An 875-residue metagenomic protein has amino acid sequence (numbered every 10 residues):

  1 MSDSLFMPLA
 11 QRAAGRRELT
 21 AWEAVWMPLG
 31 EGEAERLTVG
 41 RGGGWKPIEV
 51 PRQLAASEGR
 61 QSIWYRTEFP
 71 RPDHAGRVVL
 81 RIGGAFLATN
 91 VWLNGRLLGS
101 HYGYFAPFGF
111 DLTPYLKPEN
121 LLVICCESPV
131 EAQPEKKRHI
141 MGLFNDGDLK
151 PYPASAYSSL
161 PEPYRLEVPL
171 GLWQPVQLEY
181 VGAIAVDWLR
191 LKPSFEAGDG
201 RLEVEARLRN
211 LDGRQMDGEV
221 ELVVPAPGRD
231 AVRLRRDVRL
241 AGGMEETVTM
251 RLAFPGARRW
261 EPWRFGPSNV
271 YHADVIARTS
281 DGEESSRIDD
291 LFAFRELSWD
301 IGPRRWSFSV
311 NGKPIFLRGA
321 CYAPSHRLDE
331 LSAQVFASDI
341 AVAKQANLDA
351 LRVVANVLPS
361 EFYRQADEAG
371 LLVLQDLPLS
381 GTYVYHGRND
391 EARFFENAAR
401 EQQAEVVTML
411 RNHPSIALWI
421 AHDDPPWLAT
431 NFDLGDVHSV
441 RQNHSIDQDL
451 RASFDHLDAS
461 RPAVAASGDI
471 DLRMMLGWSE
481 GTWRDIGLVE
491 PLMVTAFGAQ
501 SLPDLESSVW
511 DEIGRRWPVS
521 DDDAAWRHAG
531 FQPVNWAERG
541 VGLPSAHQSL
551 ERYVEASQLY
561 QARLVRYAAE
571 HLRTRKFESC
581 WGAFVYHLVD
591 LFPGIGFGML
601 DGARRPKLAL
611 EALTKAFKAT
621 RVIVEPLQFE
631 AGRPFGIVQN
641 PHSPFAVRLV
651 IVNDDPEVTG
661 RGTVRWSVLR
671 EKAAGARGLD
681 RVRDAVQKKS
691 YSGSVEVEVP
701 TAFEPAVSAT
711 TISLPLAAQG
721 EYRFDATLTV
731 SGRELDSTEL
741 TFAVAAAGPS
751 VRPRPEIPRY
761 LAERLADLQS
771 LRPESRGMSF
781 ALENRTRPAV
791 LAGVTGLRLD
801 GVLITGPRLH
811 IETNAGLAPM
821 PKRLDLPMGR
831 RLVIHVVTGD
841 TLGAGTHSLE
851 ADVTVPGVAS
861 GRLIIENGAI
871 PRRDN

Functional and structural regions predicted by a protein language model:
S2-A13, M27-G30, R60-A185, L211-D212 (+3 more regions): Accessory beta-strand-rich segments of carbohydrate-active enzymes
A14-T20, W26-G32, A85, A156-Y157 (+9 more regions): Substrate-binding clefts and catalytic carboxylate motifs of secreted carbohydrate-active enzymes
L54-E68, G76-R81, F86-L93, G99-Y102 (+6 more regions): Active-site-adjacent substrate/metal-binding segments within catalytic domains of carbohydrate-active enzymes
L93, G200-R239, V248, P644-V697 (+2 more regions): Beta-strand-rich binding/interaction modules
P114-E119, E205-D300: Extended acidic/polar, glycine-enriched regions that form or flank non-catalytic beta-rich accessory modules
A132-Q133, F254-V270, T659, L716-R723 (+1 more regions): Short glycine/proline/serine/threonine-rich loop/turn segments at secondary-structure transition edges
D187-W188, N210, A273, S286 (+3 more regions): Active-site region of glycoside hydrolase catalytic domains
V751-N875: Terminal leader/tail segments of proteins
